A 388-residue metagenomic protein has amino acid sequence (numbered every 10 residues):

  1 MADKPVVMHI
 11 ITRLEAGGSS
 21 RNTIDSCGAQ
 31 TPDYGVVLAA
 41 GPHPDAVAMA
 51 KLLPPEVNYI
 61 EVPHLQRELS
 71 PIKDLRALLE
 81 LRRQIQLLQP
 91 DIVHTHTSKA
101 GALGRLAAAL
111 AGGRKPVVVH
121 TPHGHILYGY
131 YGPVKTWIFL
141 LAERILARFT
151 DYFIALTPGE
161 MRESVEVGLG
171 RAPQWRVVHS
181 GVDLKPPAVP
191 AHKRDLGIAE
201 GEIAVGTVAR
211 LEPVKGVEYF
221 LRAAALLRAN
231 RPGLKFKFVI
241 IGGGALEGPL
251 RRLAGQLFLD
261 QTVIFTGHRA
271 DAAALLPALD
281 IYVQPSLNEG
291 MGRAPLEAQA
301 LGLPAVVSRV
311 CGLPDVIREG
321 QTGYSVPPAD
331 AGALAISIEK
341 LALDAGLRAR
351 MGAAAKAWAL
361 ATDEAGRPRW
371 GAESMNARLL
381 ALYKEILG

Functional and structural regions predicted by a protein language model:
H9-K73, E163, G168, W175-V177 (+1 more regions): N-terminal strand-loop element at the rim of the active site of nucleotide-sugar-dependent glycosyltransferases
S20-D25, I203, T207-A229, A245-R252 (+2 more regions): A conserved mid-protein helix/loop that constitutes part of the nucleotide-sugar donor-binding site
A50, E80, P186-A199, A204: A short helix/loop element that forms part of the nucleotide-sugar donor recognition site in Leloir-type
R148-R176, V182-L184: A short, active-site helix/loop in glycosyltransferases that binds the activated sugar's phosphate group
R251-G267: Nucleotide-activated donor-binding/catalytic signature segment of Leloir-type glycosyltransferases, i.e., the conserved
H268, L287: Aromatic "clamp/platform" in nucleotide-sugar-dependent glycosyltransferases that forms part of the donor/acceptor
P304-V307, I317: Short hydrophobic beta-strand element within catalytic cores of glycosyltransferases and related nucleotide-activated
E319-G320, Y324-A331, K340-G346: Conserved acidic donor-binding segment of nucleotide-sugar-dependent glycosyltransferases
